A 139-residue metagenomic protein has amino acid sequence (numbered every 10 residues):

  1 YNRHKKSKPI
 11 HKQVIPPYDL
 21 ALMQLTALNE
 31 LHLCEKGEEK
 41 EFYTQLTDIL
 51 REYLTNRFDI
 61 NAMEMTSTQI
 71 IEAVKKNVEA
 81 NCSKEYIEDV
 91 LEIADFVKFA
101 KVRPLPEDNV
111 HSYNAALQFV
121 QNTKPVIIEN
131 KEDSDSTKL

Functional and structural regions predicted by a protein language model:
Y1-G37, E41, V126-L139: Hydrophobic, helix-length membrane anchors
I15, E41-T44, E107, H111: A composition-biased, non-transmembrane "mature-region" signal
D19, M23-T26, D48, E52 (+3 more regions): Generic structural signal for well-ordered, non-membrane alpha-helices
Q24, A73, N77, F119: Residues that form generic nucleotide/phosphate-binding pockets
E30, R51, T55, Q121-P125: Non-catalytic alpha-helical coupling and interface elements of nucleotide-dependent molecular machines and regulators
E30-C34, F58-A62, E79, F99-V102: Short, flexible helix-adjacent loops and helix caps
E38-I93: Short, charged amphipathic alpha-helical segments flanked by flexible coils
C82-L139: Cytosol-/stroma-facing membrane-proximal "stalk/adaptor" domains immediately downstream of transmembrane anchors
